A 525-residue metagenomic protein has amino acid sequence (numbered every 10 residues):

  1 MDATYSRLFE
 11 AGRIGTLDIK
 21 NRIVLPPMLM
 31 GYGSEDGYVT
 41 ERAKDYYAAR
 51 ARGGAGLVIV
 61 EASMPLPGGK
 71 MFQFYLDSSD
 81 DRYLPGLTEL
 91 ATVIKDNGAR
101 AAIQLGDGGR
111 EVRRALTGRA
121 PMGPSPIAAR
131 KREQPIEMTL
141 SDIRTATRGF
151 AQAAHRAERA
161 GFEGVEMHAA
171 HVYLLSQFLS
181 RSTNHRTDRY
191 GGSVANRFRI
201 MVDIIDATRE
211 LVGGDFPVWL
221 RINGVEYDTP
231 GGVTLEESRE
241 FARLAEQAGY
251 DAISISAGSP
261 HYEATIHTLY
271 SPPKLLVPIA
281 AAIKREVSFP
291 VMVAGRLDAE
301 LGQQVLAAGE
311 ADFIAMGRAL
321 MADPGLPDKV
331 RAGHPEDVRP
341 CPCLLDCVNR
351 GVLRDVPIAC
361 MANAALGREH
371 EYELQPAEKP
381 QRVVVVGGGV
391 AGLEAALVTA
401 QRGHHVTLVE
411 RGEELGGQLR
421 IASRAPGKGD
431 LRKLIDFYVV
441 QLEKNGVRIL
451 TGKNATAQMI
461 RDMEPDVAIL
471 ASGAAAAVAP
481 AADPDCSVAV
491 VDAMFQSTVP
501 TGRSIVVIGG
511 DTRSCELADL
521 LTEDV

Functional and structural regions predicted by a protein language model:
M1-V386, V390, E394-V406, E414 (+4 more regions): Flavin-dependent oxidoreductase catalytic cores
G295, E413, I435, T451-N454 (+1 more regions): Short loop/edge segments at beta-strand edges and connector loops that shape dinucleotide/nucleotide cofactor-binding
E310, L442-I449, D483-C486: A short helix-to-beta-strand connector/capping loop
P380-L408, L450-Q458, E464, S472-A482 (+1 more regions): Rossmann-like dinucleotide/flavin-binding elements
G417-M463: N-terminal Rossmann-like dinucleotide/flavin-binding domain of flavoprotein oxidoreductases that bind FAD/FMN
I469: N-terminal Rossmann-like NAD(P) cofactor-binding module of classical short-chain dehydrogenase/reductase
